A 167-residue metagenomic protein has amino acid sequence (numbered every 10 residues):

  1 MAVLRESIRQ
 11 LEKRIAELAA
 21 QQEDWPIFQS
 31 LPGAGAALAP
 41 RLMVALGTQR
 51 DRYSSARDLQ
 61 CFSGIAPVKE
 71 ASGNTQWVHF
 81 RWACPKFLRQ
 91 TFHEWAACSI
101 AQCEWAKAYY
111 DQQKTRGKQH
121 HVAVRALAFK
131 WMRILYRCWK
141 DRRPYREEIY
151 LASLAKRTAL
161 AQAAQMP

Functional and structural regions predicted by a protein language model:
M1-P167: A detector of single, family-specific signature residues that are central to catalytic or substrate-handling motifs
